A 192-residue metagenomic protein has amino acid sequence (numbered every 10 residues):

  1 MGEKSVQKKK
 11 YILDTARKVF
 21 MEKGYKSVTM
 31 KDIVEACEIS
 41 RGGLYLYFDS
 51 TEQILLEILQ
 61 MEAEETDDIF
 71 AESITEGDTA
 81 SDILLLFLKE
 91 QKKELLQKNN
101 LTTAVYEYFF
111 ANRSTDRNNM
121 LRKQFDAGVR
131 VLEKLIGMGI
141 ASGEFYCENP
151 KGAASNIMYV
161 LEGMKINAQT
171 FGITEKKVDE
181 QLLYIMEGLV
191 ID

Functional and structural regions predicted by a protein language model:
M1-Q7: N-terminal intrinsically disordered/low-complexity leader segments
K8-A16, I33, I58-E62, T66 (+1 more regions): Generic hydrophobic, amphipathic alpha-helix propensity
Y11, V19-Q53, E57: Helix-turn-helix
L13, L85, K89, V129-G137 (+2 more regions): An amphipathic alpha-helix signature
E57, A71-Q97, A153-I157, D179: Hydrophobic alpha-helical connector segments
E64-E72, L96-Q97, T115-A141, K151 (+1 more regions): Amphipathic alpha-helical packing segments from all-alpha helical-bundle domains
L95-D116: Amphipathic alpha-helical segments used for helix-helix packing
E107, R122, D126, I140-I185: Hydrophobic/aromatic-rich alpha-helical bundle segments in the mid-to-C-terminal region
